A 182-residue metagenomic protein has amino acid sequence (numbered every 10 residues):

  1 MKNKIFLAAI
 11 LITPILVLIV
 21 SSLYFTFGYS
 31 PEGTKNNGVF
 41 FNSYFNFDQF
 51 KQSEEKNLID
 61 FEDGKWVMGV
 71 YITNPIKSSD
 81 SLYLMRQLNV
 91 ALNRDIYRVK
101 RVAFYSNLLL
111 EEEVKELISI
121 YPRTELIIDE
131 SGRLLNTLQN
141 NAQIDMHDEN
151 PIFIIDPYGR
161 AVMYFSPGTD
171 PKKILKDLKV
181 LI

Functional and structural regions predicted by a protein language model:
M1-K51: N-terminal targeting signals for export/organelle localization
I59-S78, Y83-M85: Short active-site neighborhood of thiol/selenol oxidoreductases, capturing the structured segment around
K65, E149-P151: Short loop/turn microsegments at loop-to-beta-strand junctions
M68-V70, R101-F104, I154: Structural beta-sheet core signal
K77, N107-V114: Short, charged/polar "capping" segments at the starts of alpha-helices and the immediately preceding loops
L82-V102: Conserved helix-turn-beta segment immediately C-terminal to the redox Cys motif in thioredoxin-like folds
V102, E113-E149: Short, internal strand/loop/helix patches that form the active-site neighborhood or redox-interaction surface
I154-I182: Thiol-/selenol-based redox modules, centered on thioredoxin-like and closely related oxidoreductase domains
